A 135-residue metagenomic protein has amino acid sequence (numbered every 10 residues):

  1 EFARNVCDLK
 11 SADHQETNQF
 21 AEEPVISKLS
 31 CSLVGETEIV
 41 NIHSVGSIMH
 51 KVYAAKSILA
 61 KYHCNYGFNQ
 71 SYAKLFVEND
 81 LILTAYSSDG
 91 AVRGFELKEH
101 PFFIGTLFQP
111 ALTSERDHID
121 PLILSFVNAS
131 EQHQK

Functional and structural regions predicted by a protein language model:
E1: Phosphate-binding active sites in nucleotide-utilizing proteins
N5-K135: Amide-donor transfer/coupling interface in amidating biosynthetic enzymes
